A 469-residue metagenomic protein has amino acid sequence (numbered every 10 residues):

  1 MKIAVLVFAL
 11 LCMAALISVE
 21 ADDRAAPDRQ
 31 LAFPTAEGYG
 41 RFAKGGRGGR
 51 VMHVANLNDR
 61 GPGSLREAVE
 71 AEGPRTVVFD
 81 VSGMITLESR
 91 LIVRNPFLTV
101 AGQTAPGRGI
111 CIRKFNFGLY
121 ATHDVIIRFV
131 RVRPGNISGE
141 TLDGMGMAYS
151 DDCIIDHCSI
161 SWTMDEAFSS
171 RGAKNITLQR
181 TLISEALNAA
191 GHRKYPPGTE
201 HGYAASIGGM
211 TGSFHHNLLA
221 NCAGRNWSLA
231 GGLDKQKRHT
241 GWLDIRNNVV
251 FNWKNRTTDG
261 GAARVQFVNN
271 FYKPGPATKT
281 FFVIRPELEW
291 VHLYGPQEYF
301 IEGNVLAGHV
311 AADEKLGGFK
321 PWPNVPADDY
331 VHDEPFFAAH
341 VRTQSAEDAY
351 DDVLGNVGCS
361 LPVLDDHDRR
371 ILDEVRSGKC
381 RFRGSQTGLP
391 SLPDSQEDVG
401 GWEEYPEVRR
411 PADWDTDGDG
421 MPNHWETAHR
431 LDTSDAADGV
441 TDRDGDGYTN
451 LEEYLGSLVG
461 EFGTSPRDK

Functional and structural regions predicted by a protein language model:
V7-A15: Bacterial N-terminal signal peptides
S18-A21: Boundary at the C-terminal end of the N-terminal hydrophobic targeting segment
F33-V77, D438: Acidic Gly/Asp/Thr-rich repetitive segments characteristic of extracellular carbohydrate-active and adhesion proteins
R66-G73, M84-A101, I110-R128, P134-D151 (+1 more regions): Extracellular beta-strand-rich solenoid/capping regions of secreted or surface-exposed proteins that bind or remodel
F97, G102, H123-P134, Y149-W162 (+6 more regions): Right-handed parallel beta-helix
Q103-I110, V130, S434-D438: Extracellular beta-strand-rich, repetitive "passenger/adhesive" scaffolds that bind or process carbohydrates
S228, L233, R238-D398: Extracellular beta-rich repeat passengers
D398-K469: Extracellular calcium-associated, cysteine-rich motifs in secreted modular proteins
